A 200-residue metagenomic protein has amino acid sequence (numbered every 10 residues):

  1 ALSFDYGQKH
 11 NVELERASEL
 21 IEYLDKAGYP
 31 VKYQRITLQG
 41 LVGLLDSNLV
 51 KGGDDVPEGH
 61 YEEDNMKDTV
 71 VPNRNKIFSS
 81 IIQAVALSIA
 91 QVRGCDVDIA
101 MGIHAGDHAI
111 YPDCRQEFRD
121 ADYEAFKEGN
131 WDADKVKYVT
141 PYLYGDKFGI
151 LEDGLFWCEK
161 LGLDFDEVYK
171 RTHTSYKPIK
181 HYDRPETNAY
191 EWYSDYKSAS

Functional and structural regions predicted by a protein language model:
A1-G162: ATP-dependent adenylation/nucleotidyltransferase module used to activate substrates
L155-S200: The feature marks non-catalytic terminal segments
